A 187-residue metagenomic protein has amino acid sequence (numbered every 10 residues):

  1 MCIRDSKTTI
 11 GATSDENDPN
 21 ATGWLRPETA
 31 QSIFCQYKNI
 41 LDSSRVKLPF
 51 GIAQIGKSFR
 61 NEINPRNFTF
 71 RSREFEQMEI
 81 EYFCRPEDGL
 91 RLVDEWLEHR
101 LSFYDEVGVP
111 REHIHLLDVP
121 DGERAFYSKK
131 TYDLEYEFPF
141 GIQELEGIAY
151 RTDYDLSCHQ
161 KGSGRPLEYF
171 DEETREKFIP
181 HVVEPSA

Functional and structural regions predicted by a protein language model:
R4-A187: TRNA-recognition modules of translation machinery and tRNA-sensing kinases, especially anticodon-binding
